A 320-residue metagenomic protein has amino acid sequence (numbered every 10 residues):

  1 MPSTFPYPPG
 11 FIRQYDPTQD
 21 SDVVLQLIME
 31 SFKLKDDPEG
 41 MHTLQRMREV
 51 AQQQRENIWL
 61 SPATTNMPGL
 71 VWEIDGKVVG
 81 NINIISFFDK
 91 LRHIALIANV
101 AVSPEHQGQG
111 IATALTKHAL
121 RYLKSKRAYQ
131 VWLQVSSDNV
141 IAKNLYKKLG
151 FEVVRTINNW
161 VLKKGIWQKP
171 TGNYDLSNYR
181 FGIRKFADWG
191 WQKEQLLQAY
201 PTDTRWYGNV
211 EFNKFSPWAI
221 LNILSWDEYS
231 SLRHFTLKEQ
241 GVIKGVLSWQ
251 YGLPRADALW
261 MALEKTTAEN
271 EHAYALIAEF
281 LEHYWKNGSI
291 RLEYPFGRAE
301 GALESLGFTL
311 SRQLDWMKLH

Functional and structural regions predicted by a protein language model:
R13, A51-Q53, I58, E152-P254: Amide-forming acyltransferase catalytic core, primarily the GNAT-like/NAT-type and related acyltransferase folds
I28-I74, V78-V79, N83, W206-L232: Active-site rim helix/loop that mediates acceptor-substrate recognition in acyltransferases
M67-V71, K77-S86, L96, A101 (+2 more regions): Conserved beta-strand in the GNAT
V71-E73, I85, A98-Q107, L259-A273: A short, internal acetyl-CoA/4′-phosphopantetheine-binding micro-motif in the GNAT/acyltransferase core
N99-V102, G108-R121, S125, Q130 (+2 more regions): Conserved acetyl-CoA-binding loop-helix of GNAT-fold acetyltransferases
T113, S137-R155, P295-R312: Conserved active-site alpha-helix within GNAT-family acetyltransferase domains
L123-S136, Y284-P295: Conserved GNAT acetyl-CoA-binding A-motif
Q134-V135, E152-I166, T309-L319: Conserved catalytic-core motifs of GNAT/GCN5-like acyltransferases
